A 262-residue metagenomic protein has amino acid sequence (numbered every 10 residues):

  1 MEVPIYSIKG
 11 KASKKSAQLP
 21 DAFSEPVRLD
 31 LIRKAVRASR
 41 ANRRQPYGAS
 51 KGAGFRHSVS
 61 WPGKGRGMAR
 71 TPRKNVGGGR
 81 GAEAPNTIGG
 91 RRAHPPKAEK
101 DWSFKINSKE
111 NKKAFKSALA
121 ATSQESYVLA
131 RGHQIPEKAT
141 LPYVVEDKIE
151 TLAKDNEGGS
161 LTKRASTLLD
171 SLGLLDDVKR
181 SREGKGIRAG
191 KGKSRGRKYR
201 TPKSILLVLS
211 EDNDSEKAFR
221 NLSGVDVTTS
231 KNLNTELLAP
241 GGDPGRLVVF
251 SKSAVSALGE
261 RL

Functional and structural regions predicted by a protein language model:
S7-I8, K64: Short, acidic, Ser/Thr-enriched surface-loop or helix-capping motifs
I8, A118, D147-K148, S210-D212 (+1 more regions): Fold-independent oxyanion-binding glycine-rich loops and adjacent beta-strand/coil segments at enzyme active sites
S13-R200: Basic, glycine/proline-rich low-complexity segments that contact nucleic acids
K185, A189-E216, R220-L262: Oxyanion/phosphate-interacting regions
